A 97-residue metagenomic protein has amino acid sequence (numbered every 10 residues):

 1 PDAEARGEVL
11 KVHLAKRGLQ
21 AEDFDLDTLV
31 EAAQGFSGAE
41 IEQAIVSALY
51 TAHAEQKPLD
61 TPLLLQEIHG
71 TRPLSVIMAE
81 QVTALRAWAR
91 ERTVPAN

Functional and structural regions predicted by a protein language model:
P1-R17, E22-E31, Q43: Conserved AAA+ ATPase core "coupling" helix
E22-I45, A54-N97: C-terminal engagement/docking regions of AAA+ P-loop ATPases
A48: C-terminal anion-handling pockets and recognition modules
